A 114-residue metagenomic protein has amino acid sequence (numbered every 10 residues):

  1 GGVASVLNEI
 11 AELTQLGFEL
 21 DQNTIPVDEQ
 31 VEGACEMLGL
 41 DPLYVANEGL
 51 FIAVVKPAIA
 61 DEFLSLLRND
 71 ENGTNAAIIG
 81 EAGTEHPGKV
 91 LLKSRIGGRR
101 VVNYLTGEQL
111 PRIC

Functional and structural regions predicted by a protein language model:
G1-N47: Active-site-proximal betaalpha loop/short-helix elements that scaffold phosphoryl/nucleotidyl transfer chemistry
A4, D28-Q30, D61-L64, E85-L91 (+1 more regions): Short active-site-adjacent structural elements
T14, N47-G49, N75, H86: A generic structural signal for well-ordered coil/turn residues at beta-strand boundaries that shape enzyme active-site
G49-V55: Short cationic amphipathic helices and targeting signals
V55-D61: Helix N-cap motif at beta-to-alpha junctions
E62-N72: Short amphipathic alpha-helices in soluble, non-transmembrane regions that often serve as interface/regulatory elements
D70-C114: Acidic, Ser/Thr/Pro-rich beta/coil linker or hinge segments at domain junctions
